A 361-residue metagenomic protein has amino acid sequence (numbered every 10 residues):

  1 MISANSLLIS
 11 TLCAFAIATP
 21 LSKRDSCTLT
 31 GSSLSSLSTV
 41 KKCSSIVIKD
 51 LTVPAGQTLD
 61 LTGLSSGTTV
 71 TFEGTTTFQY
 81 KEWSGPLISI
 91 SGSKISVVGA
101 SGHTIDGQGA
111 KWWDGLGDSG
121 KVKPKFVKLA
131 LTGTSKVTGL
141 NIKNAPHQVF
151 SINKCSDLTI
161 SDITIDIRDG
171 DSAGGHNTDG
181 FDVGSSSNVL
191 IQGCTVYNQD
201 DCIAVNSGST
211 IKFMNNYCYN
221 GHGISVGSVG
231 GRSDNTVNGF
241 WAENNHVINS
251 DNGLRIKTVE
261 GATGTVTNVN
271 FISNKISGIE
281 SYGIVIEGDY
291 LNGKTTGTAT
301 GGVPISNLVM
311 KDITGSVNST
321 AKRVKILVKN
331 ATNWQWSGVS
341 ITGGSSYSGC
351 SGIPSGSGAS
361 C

Functional and structural regions predicted by a protein language model:
M1-D25: Fungal secretory targeting signals
S22, S38, F150, S345 (+1 more regions): Disulfide-bonded cysteine motifs in exported proteins
S26-T28, K42-S44, G349-S351, S360: Sequence contexts marking disulfide-bonded cysteines in secreted/extracellular proteins
S32-K41, V53-T69, T77-V97, Q108-G133 (+6 more regions): Extracellular beta-strand-rich solenoid/capping regions of secreted or surface-exposed proteins that bind or remodel
K49-P54, R255-N268, I272-C361: Extracellular beta-rich repeat passengers
A55-L59, Y80-G85, Q108-K111, P146-I152 (+8 more regions): Short glycine/acidic-rich loop motifs that flank beta-strands on beta-rich extracellular proteins
T69, G74, S93-H103, G133-K143 (+8 more regions): Right-handed parallel beta-helix
C202, G230-S233, A262, N292-G293: Short, small-residue-enriched loops and turns at beta-alpha junctions that line or gate enzyme active sites
